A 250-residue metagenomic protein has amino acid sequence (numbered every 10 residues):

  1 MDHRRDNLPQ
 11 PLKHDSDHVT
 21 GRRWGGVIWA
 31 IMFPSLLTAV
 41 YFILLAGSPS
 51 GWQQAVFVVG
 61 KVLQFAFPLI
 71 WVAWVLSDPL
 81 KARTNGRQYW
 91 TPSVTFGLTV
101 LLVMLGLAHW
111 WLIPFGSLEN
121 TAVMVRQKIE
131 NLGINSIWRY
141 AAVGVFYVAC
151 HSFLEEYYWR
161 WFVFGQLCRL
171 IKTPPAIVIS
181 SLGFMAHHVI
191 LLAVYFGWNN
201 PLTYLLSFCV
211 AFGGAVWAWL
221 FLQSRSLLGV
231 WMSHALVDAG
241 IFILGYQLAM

Functional and structural regions predicted by a protein language model:
M1-G21: Short, Lys/Arg-rich, polar N-terminal cytosolic tail immediately upstream of the first transmembrane signal-anchor
R22-A30, Q53, F57, K61 (+6 more regions): Residue-level signature of transmembrane alpha-helical entry/exit and packing/kink sites in multi-pass membrane
W24-L80, P92, F96, R126-I134: Alpha-helical transmembrane segments in multi-pass membrane proteins
V27-T38, K61-A66, V94-L105, G144-V148 (+5 more regions): Alpha-helical transmembrane spans of integral membrane proteins, capturing the lipid-embedded, hydrophobic core of TM
T38-A39, W138-M250: Transmembrane helix-loop-helix hairpins at the membrane interface of multi-pass integral membrane proteins
V40-G51, W110-I113, V189-Y195: Juxtamembrane "helix-exit" motif on the non-cytosolic side of transmembrane helices
P49-A55, L80-H151, R169: Juxtamembrane helix-loop-helix connectors linking adjacent transmembrane helices in multi-pass membrane enzymes
P68-S77, A108, H151, E155-E156 (+1 more regions): Alpha-helical transmembrane segments of polytopic integral membrane proteins, especially the permease/helical cores
